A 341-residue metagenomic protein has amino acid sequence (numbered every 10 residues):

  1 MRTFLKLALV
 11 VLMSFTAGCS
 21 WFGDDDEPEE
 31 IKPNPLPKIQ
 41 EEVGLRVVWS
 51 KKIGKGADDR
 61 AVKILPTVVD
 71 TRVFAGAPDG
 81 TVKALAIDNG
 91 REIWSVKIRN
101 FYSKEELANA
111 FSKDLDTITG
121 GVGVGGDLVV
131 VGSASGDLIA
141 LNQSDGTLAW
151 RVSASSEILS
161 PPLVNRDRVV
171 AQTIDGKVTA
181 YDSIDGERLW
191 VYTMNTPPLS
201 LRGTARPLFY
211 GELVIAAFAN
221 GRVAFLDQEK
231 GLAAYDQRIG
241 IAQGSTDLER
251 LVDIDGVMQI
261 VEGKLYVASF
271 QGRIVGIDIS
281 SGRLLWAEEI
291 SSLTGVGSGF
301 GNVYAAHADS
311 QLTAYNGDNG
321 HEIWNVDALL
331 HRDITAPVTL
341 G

Functional and structural regions predicted by a protein language model:
R2-V10: Sec-dependent signal peptide recognition, specifically the positively charged N-region followed immediately by
F15-G18: C-terminal motif of bacterial Sec signal peptides marking the signal peptidase cleavage site
S20-G23: Bacterial signal peptide processing site
D26-E30, E42-T67, S95-G123, L148-N165 (+4 more regions): Extracytoplasmic beta-rich repeat domains
A77, S133-A134, T173-I174, F218-A219 (+2 more regions): Structural signature of WD-repeat beta-propellers
A86-N89, N142-D145, D182-G186, Q228-G231 (+2 more regions): Short loop/turn segments that connect beta-strands within beta-propeller blades
